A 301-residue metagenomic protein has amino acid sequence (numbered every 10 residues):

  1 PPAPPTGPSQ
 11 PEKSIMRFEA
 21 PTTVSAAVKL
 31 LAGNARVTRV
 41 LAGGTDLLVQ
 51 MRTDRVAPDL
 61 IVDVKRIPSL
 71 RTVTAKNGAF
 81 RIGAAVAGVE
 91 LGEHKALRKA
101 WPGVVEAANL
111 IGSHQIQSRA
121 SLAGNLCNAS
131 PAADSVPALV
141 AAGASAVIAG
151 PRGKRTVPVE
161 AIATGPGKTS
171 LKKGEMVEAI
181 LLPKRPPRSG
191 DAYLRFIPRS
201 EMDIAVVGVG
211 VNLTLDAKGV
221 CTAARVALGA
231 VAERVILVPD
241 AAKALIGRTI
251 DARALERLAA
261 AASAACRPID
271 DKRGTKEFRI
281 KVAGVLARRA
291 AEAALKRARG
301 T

Functional and structural regions predicted by a protein language model:
P5-T301: C-terminal structural segment of proteins
